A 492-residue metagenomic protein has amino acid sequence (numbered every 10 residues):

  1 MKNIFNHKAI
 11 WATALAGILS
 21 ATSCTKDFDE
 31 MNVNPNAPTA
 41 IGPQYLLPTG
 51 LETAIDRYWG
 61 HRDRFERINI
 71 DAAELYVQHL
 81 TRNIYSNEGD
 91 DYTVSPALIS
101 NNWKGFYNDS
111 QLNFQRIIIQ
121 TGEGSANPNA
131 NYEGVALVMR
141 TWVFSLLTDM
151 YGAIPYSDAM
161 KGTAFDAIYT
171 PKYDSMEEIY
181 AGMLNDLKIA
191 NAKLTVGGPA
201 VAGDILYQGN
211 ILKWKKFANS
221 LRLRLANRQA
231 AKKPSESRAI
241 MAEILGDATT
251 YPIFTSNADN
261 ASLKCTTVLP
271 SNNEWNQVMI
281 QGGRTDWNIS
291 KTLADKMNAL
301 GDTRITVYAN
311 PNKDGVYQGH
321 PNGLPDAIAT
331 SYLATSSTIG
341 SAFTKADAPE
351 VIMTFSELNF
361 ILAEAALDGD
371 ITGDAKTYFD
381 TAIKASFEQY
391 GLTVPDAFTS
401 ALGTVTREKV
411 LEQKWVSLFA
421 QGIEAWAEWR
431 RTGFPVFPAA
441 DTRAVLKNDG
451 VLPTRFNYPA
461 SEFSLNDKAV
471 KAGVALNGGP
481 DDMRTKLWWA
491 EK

Functional and structural regions predicted by a protein language model:
M1-V33: Bacterial Sec-dependent N-terminal signal peptides
L19, W59-G60, G391-L392: Intrinsically disordered or highly flexible coil/loop and linker segments, enriched in small and charged/polar residues
T22-C24, E274-G301, I305-A309, T399-K492: Long, intrinsically disordered, low-complexity segments
C24-E74, G105-N108, R116, G122-E123 (+2 more regions): Membrane-proximal, proline-rich intrinsically disordered regions
V33-N36, A159-K161, D259, N310 (+2 more regions): Short capping/connector residues at structural and topological boundaries
A40-Q44, T81-M139, V143-L392, G403-R407 (+1 more regions): Structured, solvent-exposed acidic/aromatic patches
E74-T81: Active-site substrate-recognition loop segments, prototypically the cytochrome P450 B′-helix/B-C loop
